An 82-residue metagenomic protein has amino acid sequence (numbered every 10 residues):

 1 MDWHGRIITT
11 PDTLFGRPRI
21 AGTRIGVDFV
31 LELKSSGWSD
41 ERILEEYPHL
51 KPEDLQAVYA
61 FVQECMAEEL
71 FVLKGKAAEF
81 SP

Functional and structural regions predicted by a protein language model:
D2-E41: A short, structured beta-strand/loop element
I25-P82: Long, charge-rich, low-complexity alpha-helical segments
